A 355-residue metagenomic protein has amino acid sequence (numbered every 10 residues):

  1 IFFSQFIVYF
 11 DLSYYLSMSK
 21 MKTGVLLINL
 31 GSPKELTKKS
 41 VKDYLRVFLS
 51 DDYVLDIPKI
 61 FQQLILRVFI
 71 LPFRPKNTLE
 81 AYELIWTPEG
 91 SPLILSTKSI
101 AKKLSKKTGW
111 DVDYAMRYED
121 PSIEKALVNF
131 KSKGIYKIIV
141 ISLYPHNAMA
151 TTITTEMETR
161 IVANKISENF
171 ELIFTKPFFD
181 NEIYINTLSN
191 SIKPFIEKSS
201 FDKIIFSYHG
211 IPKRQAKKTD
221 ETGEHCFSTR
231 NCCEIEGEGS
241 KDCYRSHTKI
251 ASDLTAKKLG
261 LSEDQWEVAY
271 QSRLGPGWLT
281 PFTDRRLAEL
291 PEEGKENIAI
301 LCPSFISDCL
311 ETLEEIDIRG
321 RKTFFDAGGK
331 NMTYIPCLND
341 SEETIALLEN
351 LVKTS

Functional and structural regions predicted by a protein language model:
I1-S17: N-terminal amphipathic/basic-hydrophobic helices that include classical n-h-c signal peptides and signal-anchor
S19-S355: Active-site-proximal alpha-helix that buttresses catalytic centers in soluble enzyme cores
